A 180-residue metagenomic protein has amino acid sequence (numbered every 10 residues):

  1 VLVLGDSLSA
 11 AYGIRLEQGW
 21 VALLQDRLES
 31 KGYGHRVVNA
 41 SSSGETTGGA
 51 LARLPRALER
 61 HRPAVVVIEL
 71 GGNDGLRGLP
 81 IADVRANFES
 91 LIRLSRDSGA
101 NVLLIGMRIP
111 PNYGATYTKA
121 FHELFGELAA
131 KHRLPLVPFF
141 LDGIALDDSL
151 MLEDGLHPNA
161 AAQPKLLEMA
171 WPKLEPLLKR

Functional and structural regions predicted by a protein language model:
V1-S43, R53-R62: Serine-esterase "nucleophile elbow" of acetyl-processing enzymes
L23-E29, Y33, G49-R180: Alpha-helical cap/lid subdomain in secreted, periplasmic, or secretory-pathway luminal O-acyl-processing enzymes
G44-G48: Acidic-and-aromatic substrate-binding clefts and catalytic sites of carbohydrate-active enzymes
